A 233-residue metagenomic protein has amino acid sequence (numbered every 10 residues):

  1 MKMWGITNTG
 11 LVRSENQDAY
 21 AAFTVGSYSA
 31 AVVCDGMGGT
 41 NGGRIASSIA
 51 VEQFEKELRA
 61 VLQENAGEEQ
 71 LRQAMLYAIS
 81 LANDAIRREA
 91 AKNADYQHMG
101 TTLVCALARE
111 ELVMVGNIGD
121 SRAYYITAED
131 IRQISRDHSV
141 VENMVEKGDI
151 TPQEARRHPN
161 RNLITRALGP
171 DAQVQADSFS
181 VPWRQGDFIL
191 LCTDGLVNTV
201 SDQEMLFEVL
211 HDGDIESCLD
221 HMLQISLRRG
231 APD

Functional and structural regions predicted by a protein language model:
M1-D233: PP2C/PPM-type serine/threonine phosphatase catalytic domain
